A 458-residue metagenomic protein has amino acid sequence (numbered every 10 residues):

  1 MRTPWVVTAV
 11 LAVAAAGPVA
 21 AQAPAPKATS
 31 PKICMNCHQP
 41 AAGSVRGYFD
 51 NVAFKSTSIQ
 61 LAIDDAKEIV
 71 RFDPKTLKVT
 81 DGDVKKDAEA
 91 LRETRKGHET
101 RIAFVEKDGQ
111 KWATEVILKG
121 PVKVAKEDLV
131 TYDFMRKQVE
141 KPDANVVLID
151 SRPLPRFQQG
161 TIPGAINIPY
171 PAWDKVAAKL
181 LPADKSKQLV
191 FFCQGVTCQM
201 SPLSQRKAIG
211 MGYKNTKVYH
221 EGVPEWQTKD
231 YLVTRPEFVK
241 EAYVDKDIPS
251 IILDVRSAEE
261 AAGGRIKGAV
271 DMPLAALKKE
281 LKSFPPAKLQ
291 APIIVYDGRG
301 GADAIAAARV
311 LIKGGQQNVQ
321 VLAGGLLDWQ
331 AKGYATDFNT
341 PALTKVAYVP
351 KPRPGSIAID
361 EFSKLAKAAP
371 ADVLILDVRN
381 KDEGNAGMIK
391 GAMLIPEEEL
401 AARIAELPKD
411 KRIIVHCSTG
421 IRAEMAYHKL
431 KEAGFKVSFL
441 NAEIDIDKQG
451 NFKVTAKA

Functional and structural regions predicted by a protein language model:
R2-P4, A20-F134, V146, P155-F191 (+4 more regions): Rhodanese-like catalytic fold shared by cysteine-dependent sulfurtransferases and DSP/PTP-type phosphatases
T8-G17: Bacterial N-terminal signal peptides
Q138-D143, V147: Glycine- and charge-enriched low-complexity intrinsically disordered segments
S151-R152: Long, low-complexity intrinsically disordered regions
